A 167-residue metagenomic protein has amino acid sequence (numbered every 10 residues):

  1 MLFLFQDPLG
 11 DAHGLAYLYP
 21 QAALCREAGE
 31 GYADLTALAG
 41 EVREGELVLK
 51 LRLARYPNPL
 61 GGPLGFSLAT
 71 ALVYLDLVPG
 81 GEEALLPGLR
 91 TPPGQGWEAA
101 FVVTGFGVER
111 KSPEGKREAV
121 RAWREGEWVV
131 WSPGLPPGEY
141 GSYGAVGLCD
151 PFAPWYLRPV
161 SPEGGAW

Functional and structural regions predicted by a protein language model:
M1-F5, L77-G94, P137-W167: Acidic/polar low-complexity flexible segments
L2-F5, L9, Q21-G105: Surface-exposed, glycine/proline- and aromatic-rich loop segments on solvent-exposed faces across compartments
Q95-G126: Extended, solvent-exposed segments with strong compositional bias
W128-L135: Exposed aromatic-hydrophobic patches
